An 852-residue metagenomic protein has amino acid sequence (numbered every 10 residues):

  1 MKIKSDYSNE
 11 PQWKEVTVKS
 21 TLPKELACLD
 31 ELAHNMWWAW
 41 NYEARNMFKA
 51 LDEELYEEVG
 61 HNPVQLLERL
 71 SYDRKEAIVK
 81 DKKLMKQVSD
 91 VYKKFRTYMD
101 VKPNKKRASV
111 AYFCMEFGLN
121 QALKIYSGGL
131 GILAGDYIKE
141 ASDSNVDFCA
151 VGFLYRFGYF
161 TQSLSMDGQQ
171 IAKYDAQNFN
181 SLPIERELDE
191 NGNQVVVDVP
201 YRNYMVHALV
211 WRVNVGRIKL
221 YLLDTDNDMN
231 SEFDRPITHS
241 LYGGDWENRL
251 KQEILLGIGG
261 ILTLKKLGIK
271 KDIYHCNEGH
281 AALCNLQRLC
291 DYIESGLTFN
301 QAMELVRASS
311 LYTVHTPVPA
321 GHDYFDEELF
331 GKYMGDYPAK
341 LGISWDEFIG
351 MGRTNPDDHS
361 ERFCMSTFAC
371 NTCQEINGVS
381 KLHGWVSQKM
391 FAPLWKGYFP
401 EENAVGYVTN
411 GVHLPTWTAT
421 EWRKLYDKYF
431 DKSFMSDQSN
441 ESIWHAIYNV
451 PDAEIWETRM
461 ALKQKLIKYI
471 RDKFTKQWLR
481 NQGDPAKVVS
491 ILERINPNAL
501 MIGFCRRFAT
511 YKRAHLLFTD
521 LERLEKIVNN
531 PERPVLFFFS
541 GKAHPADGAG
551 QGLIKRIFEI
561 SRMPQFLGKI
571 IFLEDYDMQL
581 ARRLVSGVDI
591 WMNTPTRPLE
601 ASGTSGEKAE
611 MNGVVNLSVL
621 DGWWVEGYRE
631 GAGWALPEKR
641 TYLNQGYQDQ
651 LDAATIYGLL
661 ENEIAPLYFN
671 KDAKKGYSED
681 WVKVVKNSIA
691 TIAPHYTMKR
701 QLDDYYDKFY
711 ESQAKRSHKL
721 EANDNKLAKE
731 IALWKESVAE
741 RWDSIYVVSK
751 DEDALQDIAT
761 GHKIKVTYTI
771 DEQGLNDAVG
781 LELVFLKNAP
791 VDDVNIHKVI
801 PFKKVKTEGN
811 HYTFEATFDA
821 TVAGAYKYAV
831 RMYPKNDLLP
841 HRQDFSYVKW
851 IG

Functional and structural regions predicted by a protein language model:
M1-G852: Catalytic cores of carbohydrate-active enzymes across secretory and cytosolic contexts
